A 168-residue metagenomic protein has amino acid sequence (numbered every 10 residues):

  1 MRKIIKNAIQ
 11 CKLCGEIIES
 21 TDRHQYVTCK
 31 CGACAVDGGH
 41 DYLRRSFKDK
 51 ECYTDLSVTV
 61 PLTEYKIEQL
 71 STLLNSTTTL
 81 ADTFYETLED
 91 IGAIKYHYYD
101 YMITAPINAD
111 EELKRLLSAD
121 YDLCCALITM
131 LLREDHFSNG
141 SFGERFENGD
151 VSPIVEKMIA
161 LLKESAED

Functional and structural regions predicted by a protein language model:
M1-N7, H40-T59: Short, intrinsically disordered terminal segments enriched in charged and Pro/Gly residues
A8, Q25-T28: Residues immediately within or flanking Cys/His clusters that coordinate Zn2+ in small zinc-binding modules
C11-C14, C29: Short cysteine-rich clusters marking metal-coordination/redox-active sites
G32-G39: Short Cys/His-rich micro-motifs in 6-15 aa windows
V60-P61, K95-P106, N148-L162: Repeat-associated, polar segments at repeat-unit boundaries in modular proteins
L70, T77, C124, I128-F137: Non-transmembrane amphipathic alpha-helical segments
N75-L127: Amphipathic alpha-helical interaction modules
M130-D168: Amphipathic alpha-helical binding modules
